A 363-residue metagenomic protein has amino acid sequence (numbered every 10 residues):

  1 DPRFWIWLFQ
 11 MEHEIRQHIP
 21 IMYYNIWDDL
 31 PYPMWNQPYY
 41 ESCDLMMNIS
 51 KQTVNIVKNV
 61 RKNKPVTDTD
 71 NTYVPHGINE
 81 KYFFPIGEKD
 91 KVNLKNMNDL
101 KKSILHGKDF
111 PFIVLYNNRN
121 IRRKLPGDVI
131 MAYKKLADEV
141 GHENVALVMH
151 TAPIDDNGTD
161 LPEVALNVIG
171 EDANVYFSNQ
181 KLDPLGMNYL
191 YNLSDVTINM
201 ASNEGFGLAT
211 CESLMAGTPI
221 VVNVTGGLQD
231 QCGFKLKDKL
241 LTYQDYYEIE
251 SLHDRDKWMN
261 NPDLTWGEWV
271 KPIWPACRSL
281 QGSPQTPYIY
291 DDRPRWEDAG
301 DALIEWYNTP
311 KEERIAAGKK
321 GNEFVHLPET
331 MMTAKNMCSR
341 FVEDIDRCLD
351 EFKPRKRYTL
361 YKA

Functional and structural regions predicted by a protein language model:
E14-I15, G158-L185: Nucleotide-activated donor-binding/catalytic signature segment of Leloir-type glycosyltransferases, i.e., the conserved
R16, M34-M46: A conserved, positively charged/aromatic
Q52, G77: Carbohydrate-associated surface elements
G107-K124, I130-Y133, L147-V148: Conserved donor-binding/catalytic core segment of Leloir-type glycosyltransferases
S202: Aromatic "clamp/platform" in nucleotide-sugar-dependent glycosyltransferases that forms part of the donor/acceptor
D230, F234-E305: Change "using UDP/GDP/dTDP sugars" to "using nucleotide sugars
Y290-D298, K311-E343: A charged, aromatic-enriched C-terminal amphipathic alpha-helix characteristic of glycosyltransferases across folds
I304, M331-A363: C-terminal alpha-helical cap of glycosyltransferases
